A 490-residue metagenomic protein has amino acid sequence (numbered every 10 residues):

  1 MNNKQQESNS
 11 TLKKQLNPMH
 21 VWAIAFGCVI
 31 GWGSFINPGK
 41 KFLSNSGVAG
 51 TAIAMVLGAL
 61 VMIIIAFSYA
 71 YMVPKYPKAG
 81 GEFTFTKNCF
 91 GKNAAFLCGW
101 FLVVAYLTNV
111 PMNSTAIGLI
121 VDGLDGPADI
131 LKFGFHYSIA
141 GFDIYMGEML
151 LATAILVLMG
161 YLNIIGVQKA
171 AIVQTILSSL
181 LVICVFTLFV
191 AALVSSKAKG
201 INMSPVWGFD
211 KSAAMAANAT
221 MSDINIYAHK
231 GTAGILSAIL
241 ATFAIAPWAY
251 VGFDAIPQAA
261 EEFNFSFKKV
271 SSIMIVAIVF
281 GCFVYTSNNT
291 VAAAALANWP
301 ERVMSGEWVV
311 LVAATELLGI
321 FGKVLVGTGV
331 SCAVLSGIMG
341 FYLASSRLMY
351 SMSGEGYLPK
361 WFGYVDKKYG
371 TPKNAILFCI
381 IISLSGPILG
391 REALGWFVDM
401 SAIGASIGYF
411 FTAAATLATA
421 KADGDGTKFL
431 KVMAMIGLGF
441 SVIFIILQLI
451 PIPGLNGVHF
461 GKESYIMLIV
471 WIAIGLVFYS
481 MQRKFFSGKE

Functional and structural regions predicted by a protein language model:
M1-G39, L43-A49, M62-F67, K78-A79 (+4 more regions): Membrane-interface "cap" regions at the ends of multi-pass membrane proteins
K13, N37-F142, G147, A277-C282 (+2 more regions): Extracellular loop-to-transmembrane helix junctions
L16-F35, A152-L158, A213-A295, G322-Y342: Hydrophobic, membrane-embedded alpha-helices of multi-pass small-molecule transporters
T84-T86, G91, G123-F133, F209-K230 (+3 more regions): TM-loop-TM module centered on a large, flexible mid-protein loop between adjacent transmembrane helices in multi-pass
F101-L119, I245-F263, Y285, I320-K360 (+1 more regions): Membrane-helix boundary/coupling elements in multi-pass transport proteins
L119-G126, S179-I224, T290-L296, A413-D423 (+1 more regions): Hydrophobic alpha-helical segments and their helix-loop junctions in multi-pass secondary transporters
V121, G147-D210, M274-I278, S401-T412 (+2 more regions): Membrane-interface loop-to-helix entry segments
I144-G147, V173, W361-G370, Y409-I466 (+1 more regions): C-terminal membrane-solvent junction of multi-pass transporters and transport-like membrane proteins
